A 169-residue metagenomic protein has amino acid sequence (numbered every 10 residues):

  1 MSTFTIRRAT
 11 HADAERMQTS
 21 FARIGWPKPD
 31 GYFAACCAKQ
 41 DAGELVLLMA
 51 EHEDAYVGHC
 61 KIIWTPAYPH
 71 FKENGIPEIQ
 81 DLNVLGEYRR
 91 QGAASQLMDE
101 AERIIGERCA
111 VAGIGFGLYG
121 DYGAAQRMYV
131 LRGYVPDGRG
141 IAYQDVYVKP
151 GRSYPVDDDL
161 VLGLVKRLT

Functional and structural regions predicted by a protein language model:
F4, H11, E15, T19-D81 (+4 more regions): Acetyl-CoA-dependent GNAT
L45, D157-G163: Short hydrophobic/aromatic beta-strand or adjacent loop that forms the aromatic wall/cage of a ligand/substrate-binding
V57, P77, C109-V111, D159-V161: Structural motif
K61-P77, D81, G138-D159: Conserved acyl-donor/pantetheine-binding loop and adjacent beta-alpha core of acyl/acetyltransferases and related
L82-R89, G117-Y119: A short, internal acetyl-CoA/4′-phosphopantetheine-binding micro-motif in the GNAT/acyltransferase core
G92: Glycine-rich phosphate-binding loop
S95, Y119-R139, V146-R152: Conserved active-site alpha-helix within GNAT-family acetyltransferase domains
I105-L118: Conserved GNAT acetyl-CoA-binding A-motif
